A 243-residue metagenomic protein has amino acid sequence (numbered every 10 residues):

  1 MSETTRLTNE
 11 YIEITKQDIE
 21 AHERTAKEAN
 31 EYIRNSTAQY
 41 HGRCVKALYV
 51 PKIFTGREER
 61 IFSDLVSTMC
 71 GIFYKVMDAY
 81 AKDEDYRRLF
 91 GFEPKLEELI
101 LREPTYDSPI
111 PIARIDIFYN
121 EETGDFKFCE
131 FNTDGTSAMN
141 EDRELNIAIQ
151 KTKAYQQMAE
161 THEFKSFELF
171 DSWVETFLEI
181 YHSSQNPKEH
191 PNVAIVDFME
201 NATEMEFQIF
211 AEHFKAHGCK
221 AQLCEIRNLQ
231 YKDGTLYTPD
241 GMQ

Functional and structural regions predicted by a protein language model:
M1-Q243: Preference for protein termini
